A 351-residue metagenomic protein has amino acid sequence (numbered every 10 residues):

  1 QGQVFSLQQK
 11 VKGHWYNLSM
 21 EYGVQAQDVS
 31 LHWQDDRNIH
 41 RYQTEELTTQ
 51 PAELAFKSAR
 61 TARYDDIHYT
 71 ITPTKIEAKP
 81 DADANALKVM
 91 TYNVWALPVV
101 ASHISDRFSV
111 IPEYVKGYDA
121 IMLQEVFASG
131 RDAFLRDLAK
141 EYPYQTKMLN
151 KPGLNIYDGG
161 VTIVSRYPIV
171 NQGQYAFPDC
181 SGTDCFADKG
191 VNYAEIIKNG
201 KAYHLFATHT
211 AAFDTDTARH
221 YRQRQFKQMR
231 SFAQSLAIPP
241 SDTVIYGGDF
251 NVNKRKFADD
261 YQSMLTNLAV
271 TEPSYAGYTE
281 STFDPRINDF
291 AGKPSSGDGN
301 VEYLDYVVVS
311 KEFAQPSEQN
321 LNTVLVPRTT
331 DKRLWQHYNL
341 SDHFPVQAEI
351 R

Functional and structural regions predicted by a protein language model:
S6-K10, K57: Short beta-strand segments and strand-loop junctions that repeat across beta-rich extracellular domains
L18-M20: Short tryptophan-centered beta-strand motifs in secreted/extracellular beta-sheet-rich domains of glycan-recognition
T48, R60, T70-D137, P152-D158 (+2 more regions): N-terminal, active-site-proximal structural segment of metallo-dependent hydrolase catalytic domains
T49, R60-P80, Q234-V244, V252-R351: Metal-dependent phosphoester-hydrolase catalytic domains
P80, A120-T210: Structured beta-strand-rich core segments of catalytic domains in phosphoester-bond hydrolases
K88-V94, I111-F134, V164, A194 (+4 more regions): Active-site beta-strand/loop signature of hydrolases that rely on acidic residues for catalysis
A96-V100, F177-D184, T210-R222: Surface-exposed cleft-lining segments at the edges of enzyme active sites
L97-V99, S129-D132, G153-G160, Q172 (+4 more regions): Short catalytic/ligand-binding loop motif for oxyanion handling, primarily in non-cytosolic enzymes, centered on
